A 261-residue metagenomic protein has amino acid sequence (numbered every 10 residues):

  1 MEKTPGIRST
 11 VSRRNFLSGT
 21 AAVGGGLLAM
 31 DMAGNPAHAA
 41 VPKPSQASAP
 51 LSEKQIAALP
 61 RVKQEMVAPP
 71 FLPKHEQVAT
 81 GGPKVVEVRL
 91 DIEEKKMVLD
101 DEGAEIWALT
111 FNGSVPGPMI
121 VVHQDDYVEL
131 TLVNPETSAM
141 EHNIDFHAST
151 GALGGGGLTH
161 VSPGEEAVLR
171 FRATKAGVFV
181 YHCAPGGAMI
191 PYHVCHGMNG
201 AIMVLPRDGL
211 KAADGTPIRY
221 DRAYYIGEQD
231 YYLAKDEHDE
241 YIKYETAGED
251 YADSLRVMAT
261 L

Functional and structural regions predicted by a protein language model:
M1-S12, A21-G26, M30, H38: N-terminal secretory signal peptides
S9, D31-G82: C-terminal segment of N-terminal export signals and the immediately downstream linker at the start of the mature
V78, R170, I190-Y192, A213-P217: A generic local secondary-structure boundary/capping motif
G81-V86, G103, S138, Y220-R222 (+1 more regions): A short, polar/charged loop/turn motif at coil->beta-strand junctions and beta-hairpin connectors
V86-V204: Histidine- and aromatic-enriched segments that form or immediately flank copper-ligand environments
M189-P191, L210, L233-K235: Short beta-strands and strand-coil junctions in structured, solvent-facing domains, enriched
M203-Y224: Low-complexity, Pro/Ser/Thr- and charge-rich linker/hinge segments at domain boundaries
Y220-L261: Acidic-aromatic/histidine active-site loop/patch
